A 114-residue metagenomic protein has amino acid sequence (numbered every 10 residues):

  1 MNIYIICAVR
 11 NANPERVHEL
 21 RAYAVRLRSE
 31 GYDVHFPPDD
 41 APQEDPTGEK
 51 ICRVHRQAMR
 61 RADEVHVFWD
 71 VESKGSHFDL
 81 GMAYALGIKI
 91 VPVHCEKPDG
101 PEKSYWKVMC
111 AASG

Functional and structural regions predicted by a protein language model:
M1-G114: Conserved catalytic or regulatory cores that recognize and/or transform ribose-phosphate-containing ligands
